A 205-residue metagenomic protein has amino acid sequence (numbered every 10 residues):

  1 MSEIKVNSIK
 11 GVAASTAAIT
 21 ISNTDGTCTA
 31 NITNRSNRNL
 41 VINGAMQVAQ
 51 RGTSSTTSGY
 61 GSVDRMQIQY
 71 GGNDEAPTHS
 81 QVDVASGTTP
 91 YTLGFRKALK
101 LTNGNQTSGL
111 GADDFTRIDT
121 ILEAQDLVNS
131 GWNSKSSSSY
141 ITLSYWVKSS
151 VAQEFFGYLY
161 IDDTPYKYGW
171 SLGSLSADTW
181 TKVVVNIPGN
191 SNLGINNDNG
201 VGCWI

Functional and structural regions predicted by a protein language model:
E3-I205: Extracellular and organelle-lumenal recognition/adhesion modules and their flexible linkers in secreted
